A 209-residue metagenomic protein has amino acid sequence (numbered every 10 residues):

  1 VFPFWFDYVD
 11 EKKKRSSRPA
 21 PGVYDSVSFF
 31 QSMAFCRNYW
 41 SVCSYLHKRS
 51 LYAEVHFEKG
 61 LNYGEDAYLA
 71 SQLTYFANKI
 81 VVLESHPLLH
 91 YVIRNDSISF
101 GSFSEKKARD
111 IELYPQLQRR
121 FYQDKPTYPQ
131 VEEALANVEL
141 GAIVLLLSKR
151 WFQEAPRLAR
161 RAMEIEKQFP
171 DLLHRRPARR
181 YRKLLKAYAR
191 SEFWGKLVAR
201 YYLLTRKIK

Functional and structural regions predicted by a protein language model:
V1-E84, L89-K106: Donor-binding/catalytic cores of nucleotide-activated saccharide and glycerol-phosphate transferases/polymerases
F30-C36, E112-P115, F121-Y122, R176-P177: Short C-terminal domain-edge/linker segments immediately following a structured domain
P87-R94, F100-P129, G141, F152-F169: Catalytic core of nucleotide-sugar-dependent glycosyltransferases
T127-E132, L173-R176: Short, surface-exposed acidic
E133-L145: Amphipathic alpha-helical repeat scaffolds of TPR domains
F152-K209: Membrane-interface aromatic/basic loop that binds lipid-linked glycans or pyrophosphate carriers, typified by
